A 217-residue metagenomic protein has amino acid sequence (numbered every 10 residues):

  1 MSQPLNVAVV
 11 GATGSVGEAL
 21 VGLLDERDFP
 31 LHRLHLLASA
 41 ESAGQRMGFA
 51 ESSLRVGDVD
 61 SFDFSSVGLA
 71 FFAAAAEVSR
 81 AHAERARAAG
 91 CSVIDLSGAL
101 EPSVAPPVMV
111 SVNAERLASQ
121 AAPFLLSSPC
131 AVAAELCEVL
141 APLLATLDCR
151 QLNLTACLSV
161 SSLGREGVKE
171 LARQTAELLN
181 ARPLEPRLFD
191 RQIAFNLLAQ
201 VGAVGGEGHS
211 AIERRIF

Functional and structural regions predicted by a protein language model:
M1-L188: N-terminal Rossmann-like NAD(P) cofactor-binding subdomain of oxidoreductases, focused on the glycine-rich
D190-Q192: A structural motif
A194-F217: Oxyanion-binding "anion nests"
